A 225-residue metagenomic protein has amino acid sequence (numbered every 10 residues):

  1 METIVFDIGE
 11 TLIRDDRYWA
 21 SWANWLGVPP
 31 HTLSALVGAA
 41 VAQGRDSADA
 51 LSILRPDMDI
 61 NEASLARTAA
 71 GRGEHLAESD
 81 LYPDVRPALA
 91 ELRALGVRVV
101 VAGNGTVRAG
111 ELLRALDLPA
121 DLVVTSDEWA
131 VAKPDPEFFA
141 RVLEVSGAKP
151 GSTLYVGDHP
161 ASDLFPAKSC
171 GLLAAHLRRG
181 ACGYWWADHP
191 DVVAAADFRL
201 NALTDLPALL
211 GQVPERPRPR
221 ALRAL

Functional and structural regions predicted by a protein language model:
M1-I4, N61, R86, A90-L225: Asp-based, Mg2+/Mn2+-dependent phosphohydrolase catalytic module
M1-V97, T106-G110: N-terminal helical cap/lid subdomain that shapes the substrate entry/recognition surface in HAD-like hydrolases
